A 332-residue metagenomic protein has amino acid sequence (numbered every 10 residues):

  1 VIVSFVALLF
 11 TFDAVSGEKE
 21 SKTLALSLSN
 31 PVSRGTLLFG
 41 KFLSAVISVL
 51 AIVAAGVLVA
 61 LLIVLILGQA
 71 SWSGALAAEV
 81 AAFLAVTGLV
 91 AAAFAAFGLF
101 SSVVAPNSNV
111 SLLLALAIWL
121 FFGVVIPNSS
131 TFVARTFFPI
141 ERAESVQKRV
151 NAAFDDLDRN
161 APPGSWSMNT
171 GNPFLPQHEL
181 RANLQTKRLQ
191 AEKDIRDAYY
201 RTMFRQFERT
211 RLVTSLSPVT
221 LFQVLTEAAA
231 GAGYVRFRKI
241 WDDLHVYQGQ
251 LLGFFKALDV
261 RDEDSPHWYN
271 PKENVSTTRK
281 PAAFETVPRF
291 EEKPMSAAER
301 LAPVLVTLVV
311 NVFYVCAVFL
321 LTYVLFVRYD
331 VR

Functional and structural regions predicted by a protein language model:
V1, N109-R332: Transmembrane alpha-helical segments and their membrane-interface loop/helix boundaries that make up the transmembrane
V1-G17, S21: Long, hydrophobic alpha-helical segments
S4, G17, A51-I52, L89-V90 (+1 more regions): Alpha-helical transmembrane segments of multi-pass membrane transport proteins
F5-L9, S48, A78-F83, P303-T307: Short alpha-helical transmembrane interface motifs in multi-pass membrane proteins
A7-T11, A96-F97, L113, T322: Hydrophobic/aromatic residues in alpha-helical transmembrane segments
L26-R34: Short helix-to-coil transition segments within interhelical loops that connect adjacent transmembrane helices
G35-K41, F326: Alpha-helix N-cap/helix-start motif at helix boundaries, enriched for small hydrophobics
G40-V103, A143-N169, K293: Secretory targeting signals
